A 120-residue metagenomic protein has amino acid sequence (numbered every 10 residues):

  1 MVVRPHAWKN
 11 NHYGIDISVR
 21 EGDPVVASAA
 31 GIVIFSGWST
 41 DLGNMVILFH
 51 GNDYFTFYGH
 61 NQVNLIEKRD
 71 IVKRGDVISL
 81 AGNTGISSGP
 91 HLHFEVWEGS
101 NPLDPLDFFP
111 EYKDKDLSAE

Functional and structural regions predicted by a protein language model:
M1-L42, R74, L103: Surface-exposed, glycine-biased beta-strand/turn segments
P5, S36-G37, N64, A81-T84 (+1 more regions): Residue-level recognition of beta-strand microenvironments
H12, H60, H91-E95: Histidine-centered divalent metal-coordination motifs
I15-S18, M45-H50, H93-E95: Short, acidic/hydrophobic/Gly-rich beta-strand patch recurrent on exposed beta strands that often constitutes part
I17, M45-V46, V72-G85: Short hydrophobic beta/alpha edge segments that flank linear recognition/processing sites
S28-L65: Zn2+-dependent peptidoglycan hydrolase active-site motif and core
I34-S39, D76-H91: Flexible, gly/ser-rich surface segments that form the specificity/activation loops bordering the active-site cleft
E67, E95-E120: Acidic, glycine-rich catalytic/binding loops that coordinate metals and/or anionic ligands
